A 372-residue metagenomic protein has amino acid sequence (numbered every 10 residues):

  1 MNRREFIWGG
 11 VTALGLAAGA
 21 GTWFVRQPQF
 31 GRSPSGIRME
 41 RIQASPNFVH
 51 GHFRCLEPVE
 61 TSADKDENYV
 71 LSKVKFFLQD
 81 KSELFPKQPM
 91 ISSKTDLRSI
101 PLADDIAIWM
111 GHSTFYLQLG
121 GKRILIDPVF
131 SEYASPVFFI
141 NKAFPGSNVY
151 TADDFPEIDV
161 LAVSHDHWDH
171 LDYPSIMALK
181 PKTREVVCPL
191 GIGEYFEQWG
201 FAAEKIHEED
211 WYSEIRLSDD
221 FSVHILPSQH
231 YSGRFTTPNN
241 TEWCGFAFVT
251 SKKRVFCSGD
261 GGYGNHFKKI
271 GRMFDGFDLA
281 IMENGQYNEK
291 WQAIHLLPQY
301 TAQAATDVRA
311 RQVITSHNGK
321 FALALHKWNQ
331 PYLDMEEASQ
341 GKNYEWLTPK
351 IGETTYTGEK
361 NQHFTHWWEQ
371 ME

Functional and structural regions predicted by a protein language model:
N2-E5, V25-Q29, I37-I42, F48 (+6 more regions): Cap/insert and terminal regions of metallo-dependent hydrolase folds
R3-N141, T250-C257, D278-N284, G341: Metallo-beta-lactamase
F76-P156, P174, E209-D275, I351-E372: Core dinuclear metal-dependent hydrolase active-site scaffold
A134, L171, F196, G233 (+2 more regions): Glycine/Thr-rich phosphate-binding loops of Rossmann-like dinucleotide-binding domains
Y150-K180, L190: Di-metal (Zn2+ and/or Mg2+/Mn2+) metal-binding site signature of metallo-dependent hydrolases with the MBL/beta-CASP
D172-K180, L323-L333, E359: Metal-dependent catalytic neighborhoods of phosphoester/phosphodiester hydrolases
L179-K182, P331-G341, T365-E372: Short, electropositive alpha-helical surface patch
F196-D210: Helix-loop-beta element that forms the nucleotide-linked donor phosphate-binding surface in glycosyltransferases
